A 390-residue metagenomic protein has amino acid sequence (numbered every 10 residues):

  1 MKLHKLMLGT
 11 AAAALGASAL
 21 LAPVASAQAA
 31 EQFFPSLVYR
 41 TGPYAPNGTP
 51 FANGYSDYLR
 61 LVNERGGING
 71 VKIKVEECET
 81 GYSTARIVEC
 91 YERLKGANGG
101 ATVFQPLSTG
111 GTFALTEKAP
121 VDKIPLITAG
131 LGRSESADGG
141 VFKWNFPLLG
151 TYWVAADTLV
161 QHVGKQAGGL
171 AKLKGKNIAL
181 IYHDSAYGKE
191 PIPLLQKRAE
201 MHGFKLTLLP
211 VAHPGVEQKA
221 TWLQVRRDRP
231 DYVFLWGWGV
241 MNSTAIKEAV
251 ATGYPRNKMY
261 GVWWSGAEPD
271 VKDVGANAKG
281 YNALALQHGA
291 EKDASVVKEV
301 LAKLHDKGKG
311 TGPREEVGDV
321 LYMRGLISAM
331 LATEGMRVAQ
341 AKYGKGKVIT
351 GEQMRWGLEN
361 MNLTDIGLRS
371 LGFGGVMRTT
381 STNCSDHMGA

Functional and structural regions predicted by a protein language model:
G16-S26: C-terminal segment of classical bacterial N-terminal signal peptides
E31-F33, P46-N53, R65-G139, L148 (+4 more regions): Beta-alpha junction/loop-to-helix N-cap segments that form part of ligand/metal-binding clefts
Q32-S56, C78-A85, L107-S108, I181-E190 (+1 more regions): Extracytoplasmic "Venus flytrap"
N53-V75, G168-A171, E200-G203: Signal peptide-proximal N-terminal region of secreted/periplasmic/extracellular or secretory-lumen proteins
A85-E89, G96, S134-E135, K143-G253 (+1 more regions): Extracellular/periplasmic Venus flytrap/periplasmic-binding protein
L94-L107, P125-A129, N177-Y182, R229-G239 (+3 more regions): Periplasmic-binding protein-like
A249-L326: Extracellular/periplasmic periplasmic-binding protein-like sensory domains
K309-Y322, T333-A390: Segments of small-molecule ligand-sensing domains
